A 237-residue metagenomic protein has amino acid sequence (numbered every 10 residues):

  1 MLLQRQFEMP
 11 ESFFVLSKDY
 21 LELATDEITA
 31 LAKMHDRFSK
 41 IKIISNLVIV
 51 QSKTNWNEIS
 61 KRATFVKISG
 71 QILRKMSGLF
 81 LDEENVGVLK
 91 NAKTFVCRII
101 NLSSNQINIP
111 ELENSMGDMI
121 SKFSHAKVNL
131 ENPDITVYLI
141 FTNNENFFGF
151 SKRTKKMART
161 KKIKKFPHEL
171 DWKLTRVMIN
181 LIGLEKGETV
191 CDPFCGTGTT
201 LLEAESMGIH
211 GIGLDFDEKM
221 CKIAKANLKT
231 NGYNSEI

Functional and structural regions predicted by a protein language model:
M1-L2, V88: Acidic/proline-rich low-complexity IDRs
L2-K61, F65-I68, I72-K75, S103-D118 (+2 more regions): Class I S-adenosyl-L-methionine-dependent methyltransferase catalytic core
K75-N91: An N-terminal amphipathic alpha-helical segment
N91-T94, G187: Phosphate-coordination loops involved in phosphoryl transfer and adenosine-cofactor binding
T94-I100: Basic, glycine-rich polyanion-binding accessory segments appended to enzymes
